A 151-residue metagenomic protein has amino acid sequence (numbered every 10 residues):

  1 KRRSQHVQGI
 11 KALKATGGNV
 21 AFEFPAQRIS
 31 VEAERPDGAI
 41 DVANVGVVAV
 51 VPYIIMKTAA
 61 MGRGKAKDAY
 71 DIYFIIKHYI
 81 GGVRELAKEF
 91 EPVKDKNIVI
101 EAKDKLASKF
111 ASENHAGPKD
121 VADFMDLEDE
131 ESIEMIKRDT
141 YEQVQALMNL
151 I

Functional and structural regions predicted by a protein language model:
K1-I151: Compositionally biased terminal segments of proteins
